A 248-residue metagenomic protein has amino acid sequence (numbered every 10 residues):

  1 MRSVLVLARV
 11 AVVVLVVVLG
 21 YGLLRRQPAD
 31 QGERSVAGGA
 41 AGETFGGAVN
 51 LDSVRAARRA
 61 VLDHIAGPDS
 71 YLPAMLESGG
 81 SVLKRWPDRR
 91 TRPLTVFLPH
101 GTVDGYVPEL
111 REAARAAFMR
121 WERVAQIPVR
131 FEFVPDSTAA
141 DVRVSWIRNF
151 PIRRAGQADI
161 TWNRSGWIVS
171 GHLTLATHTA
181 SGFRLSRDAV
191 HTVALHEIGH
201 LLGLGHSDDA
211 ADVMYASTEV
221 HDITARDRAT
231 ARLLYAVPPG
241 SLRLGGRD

Functional and structural regions predicted by a protein language model:
R2-A37, I160-A189, G205-D248: Metalloprotease/metallohydrolase-associated module, dominated by Zn2+-dependent proteases
V4-Y106, R164, S241-L242: Disordered inhibitory propeptide/activation segment of secreted metzincin zinc metalloprotease zymogens, centered on
A48, D52, A56, D104-A116 (+3 more regions): Soluble non-cytosolic domains of exported or imported proteins
D88-R92, T138, W167-V169, D208: A short, polar/charged loop/turn motif at coil->beta-strand junctions and beta-hairpin connectors
L94, V129, A140, A210-A211: Residue-level recognition of the N-termini of beta-strands and the immediately preceding loop/turn
L98-H100, W146, A176-T177, A216: Pocket-edge structural micro-motifs
P108-E197, L201: Metzincin-family zinc-dependent endopeptidase catalytic domain
